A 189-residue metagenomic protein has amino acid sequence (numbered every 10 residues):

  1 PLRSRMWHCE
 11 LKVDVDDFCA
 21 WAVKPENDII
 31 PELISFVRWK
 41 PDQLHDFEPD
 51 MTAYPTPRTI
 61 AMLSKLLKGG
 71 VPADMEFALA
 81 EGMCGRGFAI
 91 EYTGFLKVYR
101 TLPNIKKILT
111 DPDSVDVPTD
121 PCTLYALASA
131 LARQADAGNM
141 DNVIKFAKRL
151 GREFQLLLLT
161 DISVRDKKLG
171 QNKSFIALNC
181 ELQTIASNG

Functional and structural regions predicted by a protein language model:
P1-G189: C-terminal regulatory/interaction module of P-loop NTP-utilizing enzymes
